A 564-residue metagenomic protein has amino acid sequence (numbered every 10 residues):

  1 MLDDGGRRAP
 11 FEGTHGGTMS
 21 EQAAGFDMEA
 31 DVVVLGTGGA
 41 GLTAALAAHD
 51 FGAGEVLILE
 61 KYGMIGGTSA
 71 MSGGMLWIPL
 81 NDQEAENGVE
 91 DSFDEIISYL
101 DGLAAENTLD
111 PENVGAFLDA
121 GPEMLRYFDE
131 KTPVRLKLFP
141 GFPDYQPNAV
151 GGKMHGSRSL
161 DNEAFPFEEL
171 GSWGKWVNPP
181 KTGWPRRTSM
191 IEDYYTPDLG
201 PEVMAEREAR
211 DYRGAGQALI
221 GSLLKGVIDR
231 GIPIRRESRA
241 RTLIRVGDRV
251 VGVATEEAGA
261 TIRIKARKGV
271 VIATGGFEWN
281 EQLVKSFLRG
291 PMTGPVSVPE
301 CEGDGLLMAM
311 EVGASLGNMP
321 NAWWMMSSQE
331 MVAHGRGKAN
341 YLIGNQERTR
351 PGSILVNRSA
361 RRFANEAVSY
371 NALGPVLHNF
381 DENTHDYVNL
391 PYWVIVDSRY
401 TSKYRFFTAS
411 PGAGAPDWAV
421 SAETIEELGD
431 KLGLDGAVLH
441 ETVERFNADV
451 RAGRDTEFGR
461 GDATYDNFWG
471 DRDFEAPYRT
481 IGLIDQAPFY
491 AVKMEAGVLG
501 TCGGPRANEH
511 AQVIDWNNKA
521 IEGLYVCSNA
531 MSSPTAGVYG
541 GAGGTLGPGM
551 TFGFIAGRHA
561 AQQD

Functional and structural regions predicted by a protein language model:
L2-D3, R7-I96, L138-F139, P147-N148 (+2 more regions): Residues forming the flavin
Y99-P111, R289-M292: Flexible glycine/proline-enriched surface loops and loop-helix/loop-strand junctions
A105-A116, P133-F142, P320-N321, G453-F458: Surface-exposed patches in mature extracellular/periplasmic domains of secreted proteins
P111-L125, G436, H440-N447: Short, well-structured alpha-helical segments
